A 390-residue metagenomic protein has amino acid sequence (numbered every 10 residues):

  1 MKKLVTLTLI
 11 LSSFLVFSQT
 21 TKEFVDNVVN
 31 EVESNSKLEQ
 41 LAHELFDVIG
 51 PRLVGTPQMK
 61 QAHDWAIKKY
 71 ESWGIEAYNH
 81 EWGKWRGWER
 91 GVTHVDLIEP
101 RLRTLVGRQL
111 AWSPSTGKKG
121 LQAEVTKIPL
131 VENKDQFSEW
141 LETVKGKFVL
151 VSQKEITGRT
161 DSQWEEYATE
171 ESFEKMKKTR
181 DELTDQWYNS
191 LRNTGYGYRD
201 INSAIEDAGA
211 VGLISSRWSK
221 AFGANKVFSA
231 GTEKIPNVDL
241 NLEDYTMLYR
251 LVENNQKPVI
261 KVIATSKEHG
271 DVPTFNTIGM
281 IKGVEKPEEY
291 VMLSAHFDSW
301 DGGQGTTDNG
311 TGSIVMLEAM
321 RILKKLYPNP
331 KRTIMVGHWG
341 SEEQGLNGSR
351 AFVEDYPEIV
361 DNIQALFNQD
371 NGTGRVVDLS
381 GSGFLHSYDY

Functional and structural regions predicted by a protein language model:
M1-T21: Bacterial Sec-dependent N-terminal signal peptides
K22-F24, P114-S138, F222, V227-T306 (+2 more regions): Soluble metallo-hydrolase cores and metallopeptidase-like ectodomains found primarily in the secretory/periplasmic
K22-T56, W82, V92, K220-S229 (+2 more regions): N-terminal capping segment at the start of a domain
Q40, R321-N347: Short helix-loop-beta-strand segments that form the rim/entrance of peptidase-like active sites
L41-E44, N79, K127, F148-S152 (+6 more regions): Structural recognition of the beta-strand scaffold that forms the well-ordered cores of secreted hydrolase catalytic
H43, D47-D181: Noncatalytic luminal/extracellular "stalk/propeptide" segments of secretory-pathway proteins
L102-T104, K118, A123, E142 (+4 more regions): Metal-dependent peptidase/peptidase-like ectodomains
L183-G195, R199-N202, E206-D207, G212 (+3 more regions): Active-site-adjacent substrate-binding region of metalloamidase/peptidase-like peptide-processing proteins
